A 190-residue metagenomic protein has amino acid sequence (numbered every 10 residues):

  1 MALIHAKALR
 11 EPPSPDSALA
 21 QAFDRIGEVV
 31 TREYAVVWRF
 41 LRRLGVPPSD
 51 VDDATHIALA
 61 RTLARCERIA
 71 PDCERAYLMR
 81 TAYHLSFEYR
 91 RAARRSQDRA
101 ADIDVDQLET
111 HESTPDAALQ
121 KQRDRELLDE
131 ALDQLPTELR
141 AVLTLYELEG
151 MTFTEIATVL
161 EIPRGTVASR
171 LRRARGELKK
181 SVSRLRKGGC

Functional and structural regions predicted by a protein language model:
M1-P12, S17, R25, T154 (+2 more regions): C-terminal edge and immediately downstream basic/flexible tail or linker adjoining helix-turn-helix-like DNA-binding
L3, P15-R39, S49-D52: A short, charge-rich alpha-helical start-of-domain segment used by transcription regulators
P12-S14, V105-D133: Acidic, proline/glycine-rich intrinsically disordered inter-domain spacer in sigma factors
E28-P48, A64-R65, L132, R184: Amphipathic, Lys/Arg- and hydrophobic-enriched alpha-helical face
R32-Y34, R43-L44, T144-M151, E161: Short helix-capping/turn signature of helix-turn-helix
D50-A60, A64, D72-H84: Structural recognition of an alpha-helix C-terminal capping motif at a helix-to-coil junction
T81-A101, S113, K121, R184: Arg/Lys-rich amphipathic alpha helix in sigma70-family domain 2
D133, T137, A141, E149-T166 (+1 more regions): Helix-turn-helix DNA-binding module
